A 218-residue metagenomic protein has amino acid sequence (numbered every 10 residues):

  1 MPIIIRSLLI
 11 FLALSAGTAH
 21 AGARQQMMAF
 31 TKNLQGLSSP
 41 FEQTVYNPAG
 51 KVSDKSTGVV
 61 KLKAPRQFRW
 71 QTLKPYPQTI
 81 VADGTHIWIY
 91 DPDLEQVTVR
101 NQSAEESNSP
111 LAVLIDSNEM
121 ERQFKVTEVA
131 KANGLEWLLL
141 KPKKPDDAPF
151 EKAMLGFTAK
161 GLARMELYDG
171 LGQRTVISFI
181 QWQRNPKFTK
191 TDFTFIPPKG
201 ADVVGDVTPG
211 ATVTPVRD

Functional and structural regions predicted by a protein language model:
R6-A16: Bacterial N-terminal signal peptides
G17-A21: Sec/Tat signal peptide C-region and signal peptidase I cleavage site
Q26, K32-G84: N-terminal mature ectodomain segment of secretory-pathway/periplasmic proteins
A49, D93-E95, L171: Solvent-exposed strand-loop boundary residues in beta-sheet-rich modules
V59-S109, T175-V176: An acidic-aromatic
T98, R122-G205: Gly/Pro-enriched, hydrophobic low-complexity segments that function as extracytoplasmic propeptides/linkers
E106-E121: Short, solvent-exposed helix-to-loop capping segments enriched in aromatics
V204-R217: Short, low-complexity, Pro/Ser/Thr/Gly-rich segments in the mature regions of secreted, periplasmic
